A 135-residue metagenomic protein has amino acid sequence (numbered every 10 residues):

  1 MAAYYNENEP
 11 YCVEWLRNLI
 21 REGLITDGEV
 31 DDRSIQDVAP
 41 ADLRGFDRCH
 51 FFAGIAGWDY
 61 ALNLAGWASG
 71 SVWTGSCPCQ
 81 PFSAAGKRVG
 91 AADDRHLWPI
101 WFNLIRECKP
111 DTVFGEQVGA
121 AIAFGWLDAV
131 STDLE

Functional and structural regions predicted by a protein language model:
M1-E135: Conserved active-site and SAM-binding loop architecture of S-adenosyl-L-methionine-dependent nucleic-acid
